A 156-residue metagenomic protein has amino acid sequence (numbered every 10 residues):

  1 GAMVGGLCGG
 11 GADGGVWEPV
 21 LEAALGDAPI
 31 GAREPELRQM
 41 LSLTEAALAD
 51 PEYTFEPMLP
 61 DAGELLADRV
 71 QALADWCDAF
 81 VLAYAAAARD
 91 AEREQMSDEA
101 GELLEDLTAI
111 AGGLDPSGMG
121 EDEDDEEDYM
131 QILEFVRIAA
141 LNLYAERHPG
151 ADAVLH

Functional and structural regions predicted by a protein language model:
A2-C77, V81-H156: Domain-length accessory/inserted modules outside core catalytic folds
